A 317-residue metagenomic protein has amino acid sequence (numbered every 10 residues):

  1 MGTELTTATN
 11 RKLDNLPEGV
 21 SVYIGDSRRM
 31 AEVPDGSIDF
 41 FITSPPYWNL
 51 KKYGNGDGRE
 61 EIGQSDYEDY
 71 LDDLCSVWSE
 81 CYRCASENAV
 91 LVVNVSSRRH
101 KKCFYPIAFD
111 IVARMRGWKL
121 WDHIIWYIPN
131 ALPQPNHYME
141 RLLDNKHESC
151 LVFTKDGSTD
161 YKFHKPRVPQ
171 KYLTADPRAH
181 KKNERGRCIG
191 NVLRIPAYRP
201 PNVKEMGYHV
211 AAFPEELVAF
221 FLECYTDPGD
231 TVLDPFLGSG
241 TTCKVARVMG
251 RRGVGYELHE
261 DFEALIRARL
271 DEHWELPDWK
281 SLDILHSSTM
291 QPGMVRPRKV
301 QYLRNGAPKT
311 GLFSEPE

Functional and structural regions predicted by a protein language model:
G2-L265, P297-R298, Y302-E317: Core catalytic lobe of class I
L5, L282-L285: Leucine-biased recognition of intrinsically disordered, low-complexity hydrophobic segments
I24-R29, I284-M290: Conserved SAM/SAH-binding loop
Y138, P277-L282: Flexible, disordered linker segments and immediate boundary regions flanking tandem C2H2 zinc-finger modules
R267-D278: C-terminal helical cap(s) of enzyme catalytic domains, especially alpha/beta-barrels
Q291-R296: A charged, well-structured terminal subsegment
